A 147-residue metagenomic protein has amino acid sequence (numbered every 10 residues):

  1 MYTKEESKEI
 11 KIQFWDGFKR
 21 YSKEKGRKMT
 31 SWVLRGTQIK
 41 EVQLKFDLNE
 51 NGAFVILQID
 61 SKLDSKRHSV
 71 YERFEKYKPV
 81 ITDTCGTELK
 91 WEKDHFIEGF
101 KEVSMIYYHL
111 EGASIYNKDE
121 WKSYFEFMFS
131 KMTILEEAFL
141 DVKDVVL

Functional and structural regions predicted by a protein language model:
M1-L147: Charged, terminal alpha-helix-loop-beta segments that serve as non-catalytic nucleic-acid engagement and/or assembly
